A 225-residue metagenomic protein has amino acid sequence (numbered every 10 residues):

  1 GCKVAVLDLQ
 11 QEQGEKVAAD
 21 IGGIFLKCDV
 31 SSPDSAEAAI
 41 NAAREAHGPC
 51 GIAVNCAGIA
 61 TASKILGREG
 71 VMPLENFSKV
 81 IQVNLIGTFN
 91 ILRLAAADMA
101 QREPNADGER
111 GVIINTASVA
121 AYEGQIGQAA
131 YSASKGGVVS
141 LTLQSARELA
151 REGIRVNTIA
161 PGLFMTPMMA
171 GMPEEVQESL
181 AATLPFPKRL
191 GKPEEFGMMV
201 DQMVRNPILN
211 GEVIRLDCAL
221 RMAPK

Functional and structural regions predicted by a protein language model:
Q11-E12, C28-A39, L74: The beta1-alpha1 cofactor-binding region of Rossmann-like NAD(H)/NADP(H)-dependent oxidoreductases
I59, G70-N90, I114, V138: Catalytic Tyr-X3-Lys loop
A60, E123, D201, R205-K225: Short C-terminal tail/terminal secondary-structure segment of NAD(P)H-dependent dehydrogenase/reductase domains
A60-S78, A97, Q101-D107, G127-A130 (+2 more regions): Conserved mid-core segment of classical short-chain dehydrogenase/reductases
L92, S134, T142: Active-site helix of classical SDR
A97, A146-E148: Alpha-helical segment proximal to the catalytic Tyr-Lys
S118: Residue(s) in the substrate-gating loop at a strand-loop-helix junction that position the organic substrate next
L184-F196: A conserved structural motif in NAD(P)-dependent oxidoreductases
